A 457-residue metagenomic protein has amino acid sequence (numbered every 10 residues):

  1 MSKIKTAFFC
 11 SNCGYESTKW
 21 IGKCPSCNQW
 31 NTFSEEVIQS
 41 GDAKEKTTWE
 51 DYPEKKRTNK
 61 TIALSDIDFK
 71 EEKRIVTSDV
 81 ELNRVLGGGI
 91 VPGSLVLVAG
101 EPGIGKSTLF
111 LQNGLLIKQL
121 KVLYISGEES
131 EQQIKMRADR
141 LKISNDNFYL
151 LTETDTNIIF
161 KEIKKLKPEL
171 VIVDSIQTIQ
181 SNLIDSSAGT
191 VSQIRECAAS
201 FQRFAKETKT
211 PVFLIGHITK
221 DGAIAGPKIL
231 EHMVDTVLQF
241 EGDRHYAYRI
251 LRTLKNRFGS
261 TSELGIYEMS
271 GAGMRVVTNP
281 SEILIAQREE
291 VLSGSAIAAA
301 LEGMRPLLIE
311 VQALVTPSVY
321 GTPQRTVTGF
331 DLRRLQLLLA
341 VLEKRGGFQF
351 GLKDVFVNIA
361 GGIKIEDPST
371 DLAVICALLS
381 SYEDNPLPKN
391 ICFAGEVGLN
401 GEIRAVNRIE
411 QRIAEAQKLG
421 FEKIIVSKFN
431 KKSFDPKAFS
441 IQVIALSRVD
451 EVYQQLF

Functional and structural regions predicted by a protein language model:
S2-K5, F9-N12, E16-R84, V91-L97 (+7 more regions): Peripheral, non-AAA+ core regions of ATP-driven protein-machinery
E101, G127: P-loop (Walker A) phosphate-binding loop of NTP-binding proteins
V122-S126: Conserved RecA-like ASCE P-loop NTPase motor core of nucleic-acid helicases/translocases
S130: Conserved Rossmann-like nucleotide-cofactor binding loop
L150-L151: Conserved SAM-binding strand-loop segment of SAM-dependent methyltransferases
